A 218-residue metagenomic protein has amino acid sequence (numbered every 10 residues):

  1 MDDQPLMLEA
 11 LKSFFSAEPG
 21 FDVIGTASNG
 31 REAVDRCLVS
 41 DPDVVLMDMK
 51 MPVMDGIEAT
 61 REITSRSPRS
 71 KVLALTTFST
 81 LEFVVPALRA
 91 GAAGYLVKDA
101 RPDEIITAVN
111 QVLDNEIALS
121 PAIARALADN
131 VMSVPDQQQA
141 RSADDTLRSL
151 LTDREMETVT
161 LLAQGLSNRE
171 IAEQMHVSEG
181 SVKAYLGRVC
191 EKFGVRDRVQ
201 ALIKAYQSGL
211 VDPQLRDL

Functional and structural regions predicted by a protein language model:
D2, D48, T76: Active-site residues of response regulator receiver
N29-E32, M54-E58, S79: Acidic catalytic/metal-coordinating carboxylates
D35, I57-R69: Short amphipathic alpha-helix used as the core "switch/output" element in two-component signaling
M51: Receiver (REC) domain active-site loop signature in two-component systems and cognate sites in sensor histidine kinases
F83-R89, D99-S149, D153, E157 (+1 more regions): Short, flexible helix-to-coil linker/hinge segments that flank and couple to helix-turn-helix
G165-Q200: Recognition helix of helix-turn-helix DNA-binding domains
C190-L218: Basic, Lys/Arg-enriched C-terminal extension of HTH/homeodomain DNA-binding domains
